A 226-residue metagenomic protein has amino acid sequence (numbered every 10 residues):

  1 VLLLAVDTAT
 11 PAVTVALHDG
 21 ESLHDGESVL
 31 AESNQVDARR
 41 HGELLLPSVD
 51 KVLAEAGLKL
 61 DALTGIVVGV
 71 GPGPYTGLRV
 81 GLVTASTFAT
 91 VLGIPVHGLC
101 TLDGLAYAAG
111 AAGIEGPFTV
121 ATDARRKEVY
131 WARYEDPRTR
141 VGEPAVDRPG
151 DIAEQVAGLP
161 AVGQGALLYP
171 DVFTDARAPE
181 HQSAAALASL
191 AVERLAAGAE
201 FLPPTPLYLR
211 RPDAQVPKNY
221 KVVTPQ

Functional and structural regions predicted by a protein language model:
V1-V70: N-terminal beta-alpha supersecondary unit
D25, R40, P95-S183, G198-L202 (+3 more regions): Surface "functional belts" at beta-alpha junctions
K51, S86, T90, Y107 (+3 more regions): Short, well-ordered alpha-helices that flank and scaffold nucleotide-derived cofactor binding pockets
L53, A191-E200: Short, hydrophobic alpha-helical segments
A56-D61, A89-C100, A199: Phosphate-handling active-site elements
V67-G98: DPxDG-like acidic metal-binding loop motif
Q182-E193: Short, flexible loop segments at boundaries between secondary-structure elements
